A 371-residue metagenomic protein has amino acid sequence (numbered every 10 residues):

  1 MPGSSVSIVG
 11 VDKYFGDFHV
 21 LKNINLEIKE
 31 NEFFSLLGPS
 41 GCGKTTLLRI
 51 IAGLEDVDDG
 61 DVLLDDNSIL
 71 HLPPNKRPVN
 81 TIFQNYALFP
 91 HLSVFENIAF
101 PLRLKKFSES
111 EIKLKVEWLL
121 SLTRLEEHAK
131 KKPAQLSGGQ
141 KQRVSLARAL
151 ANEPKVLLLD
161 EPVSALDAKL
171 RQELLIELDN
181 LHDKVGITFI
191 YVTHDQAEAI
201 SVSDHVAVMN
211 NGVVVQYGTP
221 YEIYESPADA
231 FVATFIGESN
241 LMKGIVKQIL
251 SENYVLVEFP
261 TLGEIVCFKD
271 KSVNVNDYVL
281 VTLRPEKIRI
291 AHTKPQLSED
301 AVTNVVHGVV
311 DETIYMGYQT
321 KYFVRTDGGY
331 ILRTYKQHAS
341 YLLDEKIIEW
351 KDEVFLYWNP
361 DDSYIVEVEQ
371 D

Functional and structural regions predicted by a protein language model:
F33, P74-T234: ABC ATPase nucleotide-binding domains
L37-P39: The feature captures the beta-strand-to-loop junction immediately N-terminal to the Walker
A52: Helix-to-loop junction immediately C-terminal to a conserved catalytic motif
D58-D61, E111, N211, K243: Conserved coupling/switch loops of ABC nucleotide-binding domains, chiefly the family-specific signature
G60-S68: Conserved ABC transporter NBD signature motif
I249-D371: Non-catalytic connector elements of ABC transporters
